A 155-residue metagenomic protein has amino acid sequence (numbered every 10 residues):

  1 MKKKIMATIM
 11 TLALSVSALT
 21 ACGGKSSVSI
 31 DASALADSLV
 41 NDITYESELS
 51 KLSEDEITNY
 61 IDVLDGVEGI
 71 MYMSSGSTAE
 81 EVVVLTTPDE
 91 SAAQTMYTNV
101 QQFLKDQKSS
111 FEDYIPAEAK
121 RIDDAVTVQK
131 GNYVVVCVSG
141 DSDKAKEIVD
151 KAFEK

Functional and structural regions predicted by a protein language model:
M1-I5: Positively charged n-region of N-terminal signal peptides that target proteins for export
M6-A13: Sec-dependent N-terminal signal peptides
S17-A21: C-terminal motif of bacterial Sec signal peptides marking the signal peptidase cleavage site
G23-S26: Bacterial signal peptide processing site
L49-A79, S91-A92, D123: Short, compositionally biased low-complexity segments enriched in polar/charged residues
M71-K105: Mature extracytoplasmic domains of secretory-pathway proteins
Q102-A125: An anionic, turn-rich surface loop/hairpin at beta-sheet edges that serves as a generic interaction/coordination patch
A117-K155: A short, solvent-exposed beta-edge/loop patch
